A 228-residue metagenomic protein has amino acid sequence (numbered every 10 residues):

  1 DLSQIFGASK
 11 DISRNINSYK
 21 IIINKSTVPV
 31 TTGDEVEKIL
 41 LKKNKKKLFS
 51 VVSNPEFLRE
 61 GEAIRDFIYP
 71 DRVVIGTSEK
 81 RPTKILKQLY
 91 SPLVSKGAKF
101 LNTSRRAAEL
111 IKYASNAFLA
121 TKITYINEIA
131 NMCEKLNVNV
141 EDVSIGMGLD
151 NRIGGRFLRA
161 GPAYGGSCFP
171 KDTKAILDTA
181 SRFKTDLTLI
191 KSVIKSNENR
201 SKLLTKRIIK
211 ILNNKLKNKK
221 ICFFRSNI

Functional and structural regions predicted by a protein language model:
D1-I228: Structural/interface elements that position substrates and couple domains in central-metabolism enzymes
